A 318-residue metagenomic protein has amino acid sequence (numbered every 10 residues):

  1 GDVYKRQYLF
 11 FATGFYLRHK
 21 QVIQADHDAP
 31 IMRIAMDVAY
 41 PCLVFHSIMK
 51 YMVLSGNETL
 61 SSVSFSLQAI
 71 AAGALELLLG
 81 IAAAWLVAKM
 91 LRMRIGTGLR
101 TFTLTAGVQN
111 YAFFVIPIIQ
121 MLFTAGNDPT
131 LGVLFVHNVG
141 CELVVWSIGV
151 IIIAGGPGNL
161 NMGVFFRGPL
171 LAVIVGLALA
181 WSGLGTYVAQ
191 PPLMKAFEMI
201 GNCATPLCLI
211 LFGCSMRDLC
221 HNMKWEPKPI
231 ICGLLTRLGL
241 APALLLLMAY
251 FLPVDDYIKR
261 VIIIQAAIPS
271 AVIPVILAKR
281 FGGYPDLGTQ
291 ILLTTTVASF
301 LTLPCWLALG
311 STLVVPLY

Functional and structural regions predicted by a protein language model:
G1-Y318: Alpha-helical transmembrane segments of multi-pass small-molecule/ion transporters
